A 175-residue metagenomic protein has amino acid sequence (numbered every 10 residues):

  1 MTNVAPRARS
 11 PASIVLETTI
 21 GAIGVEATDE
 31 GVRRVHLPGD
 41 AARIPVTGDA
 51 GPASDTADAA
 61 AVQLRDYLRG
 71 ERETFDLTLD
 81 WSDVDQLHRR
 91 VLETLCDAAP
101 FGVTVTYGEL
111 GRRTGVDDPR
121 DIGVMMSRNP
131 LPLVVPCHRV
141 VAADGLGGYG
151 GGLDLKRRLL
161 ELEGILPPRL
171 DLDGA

Functional and structural regions predicted by a protein language model:
M1-D117, I165-A175: Basic nucleic-acid-binding alpha-helical/helix-turn surface characteristic of O6-alkylguanine DNA
A57, A61, P130, L153: Short amphipathic alpha-helical/adjacent loop interface patches that line ligand and macromolecule-binding sites
L95, C137-H138, L159: Structural signal for hydrophobic
D121-I122: Helix-turn-helix DNA-binding helix
S127-V135: Major-groove DNA-recognition helix of helix-turn-helix-type DNA-binding domains
V134-A142: Short Lys/Arg-enriched helix C-cap and helix-to-coil transition segments that create basic nucleic-acid-contact patches
D144-A175: …primarily DNA-binding HTH/wHTH and HhH modules…
